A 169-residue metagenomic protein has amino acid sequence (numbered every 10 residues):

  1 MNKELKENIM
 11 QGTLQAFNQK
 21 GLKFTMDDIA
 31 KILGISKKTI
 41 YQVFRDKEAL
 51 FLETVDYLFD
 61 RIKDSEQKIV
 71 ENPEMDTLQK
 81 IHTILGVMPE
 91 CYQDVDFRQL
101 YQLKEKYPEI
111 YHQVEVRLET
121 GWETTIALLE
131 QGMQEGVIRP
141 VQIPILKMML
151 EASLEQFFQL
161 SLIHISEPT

Functional and structural regions predicted by a protein language model:
M1-L5: Short, Lys/Arg-enriched anionic-surface-contact patches
N8, G12, A16-A49, E53: Helix-turn-helix
E53, Q67-D94, L146-L150: Hydrophobic alpha-helical connector segments
D56-K63: Short, basic, alpha-helical segments at the C-terminal edge of helix-turn-helix-like DNA-binding modules
L78-Q79, V116, M133-E151: All-alpha amphipathic helical-bundle segments outside canonical DNA-binding/catalytic cores that form hydrophobic
P89-T124, V137, P144-I145: Short secondary-structure transition hinges
I163-T169: Residue-level detector of conserved catalytic or cofactor/ligand-binding positions in enzyme active sites
